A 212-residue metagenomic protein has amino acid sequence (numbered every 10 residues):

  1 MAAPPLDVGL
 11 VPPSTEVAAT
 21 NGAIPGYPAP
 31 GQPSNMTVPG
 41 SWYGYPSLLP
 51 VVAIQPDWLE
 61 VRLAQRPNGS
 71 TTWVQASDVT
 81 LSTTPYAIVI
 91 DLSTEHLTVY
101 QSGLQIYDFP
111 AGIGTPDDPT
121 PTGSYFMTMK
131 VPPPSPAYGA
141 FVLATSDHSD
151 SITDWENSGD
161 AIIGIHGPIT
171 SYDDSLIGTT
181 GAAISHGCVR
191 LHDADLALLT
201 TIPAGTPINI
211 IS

Functional and structural regions predicted by a protein language model:
M1-P50, G164: Beta-loop motif signature
M1-V11, A64-I90: Boundary regions of SH3-family modules and the immediately adjacent low-complexity/disordered segments in eukaryotic
P12, A19-A23, P46, I54-W58 (+8 more regions): Extracytoplasmic
P30, Q55, L63-P67, D78 (+7 more regions): A mature extracytoplasmic/lumenal domain signature
T37-S77: SH3/SH3-like beta-barrel superfamily modules
Q65, D78-Y86, P134-S212: Exported/periplasmic cell-wall-interacting domains
S70, Q75-L81, V89, L104-Q105 (+4 more regions): Post-signal peptide N-terminal regions of Sec-secreted extracellular proteins
